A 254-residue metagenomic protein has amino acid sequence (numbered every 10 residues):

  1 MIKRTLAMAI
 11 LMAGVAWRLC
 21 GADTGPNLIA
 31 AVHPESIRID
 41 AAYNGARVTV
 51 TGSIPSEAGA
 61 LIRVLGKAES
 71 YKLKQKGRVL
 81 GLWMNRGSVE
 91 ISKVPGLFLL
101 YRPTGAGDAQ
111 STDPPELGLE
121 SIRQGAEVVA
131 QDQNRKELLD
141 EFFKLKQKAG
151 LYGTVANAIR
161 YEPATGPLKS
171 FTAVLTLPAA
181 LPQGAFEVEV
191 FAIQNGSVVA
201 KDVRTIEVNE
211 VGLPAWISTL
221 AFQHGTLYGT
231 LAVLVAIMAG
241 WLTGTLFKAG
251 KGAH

Functional and structural regions predicted by a protein language model:
M8-R18: Bacterial N-terminal signal peptides
G25-Y43: N-terminal edge beta-strand
T49-P55, V174-T176: Short edge beta-strand/loop segments characteristic of extracellular beta-sandwich folds
S53, R63, K67-V89: Membrane-embedded segments
R78-P178, P182: Membrane-proximal low-complexity regions enriched in glycine and acidic/polar residues
T176, V199-T230: Short, aromatic-rich amphipathic segments at membrane interfaces that lie adjacent to a transmembrane helix or signal
A180-E210: Extended, hydrophilic extramembrane loops/domains of integral membrane proteins
A236-H254: Juxtamembrane interface at the cytosolic side of transmembrane helices
